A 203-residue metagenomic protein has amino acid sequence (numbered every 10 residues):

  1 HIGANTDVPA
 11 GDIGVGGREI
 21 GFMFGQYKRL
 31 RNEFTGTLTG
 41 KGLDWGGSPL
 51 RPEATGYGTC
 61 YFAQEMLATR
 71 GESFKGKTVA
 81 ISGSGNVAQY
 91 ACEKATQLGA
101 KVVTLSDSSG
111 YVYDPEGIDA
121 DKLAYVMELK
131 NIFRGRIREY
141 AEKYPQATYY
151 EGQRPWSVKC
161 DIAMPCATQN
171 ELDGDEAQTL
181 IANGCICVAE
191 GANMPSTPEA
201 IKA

Functional and structural regions predicted by a protein language model:
H1-P49: N-terminal ligand-binding/catalytic initiation module
G3-N5, E72-G76, V158-D161, T179-C187: Short, surface-exposed connector motifs at secondary-structure boundaries
P9, A80-I81, I162-P165, C187-E190: Short catalytic-loop micro-motif centered on adjacent basic/acidic residues
R18-F22, N86-A95, A177-Q178, K202: Short glycine/threonine-rich loop-to-helix capping motif typified by GTGT followed within a few residues by an Asp-Pro
R29, Q64-T69, Y149, Q169 (+2 more regions): Conserved helix-loop functional segments at active or binding sites
T39-G42, G47-E53, Y57-R154: Glycine-rich phosphate/diphosphate-binding loop of Rossmann-like nucleotide-binding domains
K143, A147-E151, W156-C160, G174-L180: A glycine- and small/hydrophobic-rich beta-loop-beta segment that serves as a flexible "lid/hinge" or phosphate-binding
A167-A203: Rossmann-fold NAD(P)-binding glycine/threonine-rich loop
